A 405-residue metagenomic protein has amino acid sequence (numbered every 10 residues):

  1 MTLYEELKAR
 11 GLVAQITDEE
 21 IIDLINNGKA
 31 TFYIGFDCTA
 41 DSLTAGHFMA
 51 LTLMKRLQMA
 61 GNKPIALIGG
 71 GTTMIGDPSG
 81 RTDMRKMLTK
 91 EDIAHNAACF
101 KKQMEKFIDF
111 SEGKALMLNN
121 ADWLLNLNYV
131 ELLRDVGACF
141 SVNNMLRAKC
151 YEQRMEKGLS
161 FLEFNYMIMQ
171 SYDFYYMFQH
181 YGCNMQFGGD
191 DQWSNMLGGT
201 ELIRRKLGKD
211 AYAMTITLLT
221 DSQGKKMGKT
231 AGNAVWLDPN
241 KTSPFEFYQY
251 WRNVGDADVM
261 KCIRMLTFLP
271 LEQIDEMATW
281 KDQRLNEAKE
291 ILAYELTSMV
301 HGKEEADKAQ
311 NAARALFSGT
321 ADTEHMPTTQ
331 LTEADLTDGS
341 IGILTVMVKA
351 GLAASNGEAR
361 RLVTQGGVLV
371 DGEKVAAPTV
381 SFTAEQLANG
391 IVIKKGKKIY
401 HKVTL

Functional and structural regions predicted by a protein language model:
M1-F32: Positively charged, low-complexity intrinsically disordered leader regions
L7, T44, M117: Divalent metal-coordination and catalytic microenvironments
R10, T89-K90, N96-T217, D221: Divalent-metal (Mg2+/Mn2+/Ca2+)-assisted nucleotide/phosphate chemistry catalytic cores
I21-P78, Q186-W193: N-terminal catalytic cores of NTP/NDP-binding nucleotidyl/phosphoryl-transfer enzymes
A50-L57, M177, N195-I203, L296 (+1 more regions): Buried hydrophobic packing segments
G76-G80, L127-L133, K225-A231: Short acidic, glycine/serine/threonine-rich loops at helix termini
P78-A94: A charged helix-plus-loop insertion that forms the helical arch/lid used to bind and gate nucleic-acid substrates
I203-L405: Conserved nucleotide- and phosphate/pyrophosphate-binding catalytic cores in adenylate/nucleotidyl-handling enzymes
